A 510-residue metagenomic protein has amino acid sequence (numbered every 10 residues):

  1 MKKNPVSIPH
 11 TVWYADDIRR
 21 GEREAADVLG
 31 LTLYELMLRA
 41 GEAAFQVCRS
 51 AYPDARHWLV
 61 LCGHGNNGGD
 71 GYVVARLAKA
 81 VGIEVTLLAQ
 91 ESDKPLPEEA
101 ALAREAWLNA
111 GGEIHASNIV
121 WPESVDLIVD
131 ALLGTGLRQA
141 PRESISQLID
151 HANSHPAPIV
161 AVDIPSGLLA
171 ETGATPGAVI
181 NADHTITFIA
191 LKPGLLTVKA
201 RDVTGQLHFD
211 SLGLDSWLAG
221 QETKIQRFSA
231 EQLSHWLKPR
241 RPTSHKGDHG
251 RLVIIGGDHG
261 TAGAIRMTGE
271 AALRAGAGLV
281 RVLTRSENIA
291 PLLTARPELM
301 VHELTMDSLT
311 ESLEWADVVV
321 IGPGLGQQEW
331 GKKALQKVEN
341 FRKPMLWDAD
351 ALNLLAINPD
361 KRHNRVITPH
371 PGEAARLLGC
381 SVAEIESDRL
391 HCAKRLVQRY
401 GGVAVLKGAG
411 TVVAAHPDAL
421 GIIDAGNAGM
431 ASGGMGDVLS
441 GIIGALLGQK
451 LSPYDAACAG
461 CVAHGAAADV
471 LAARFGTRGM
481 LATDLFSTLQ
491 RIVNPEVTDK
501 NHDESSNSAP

Functional and structural regions predicted by a protein language model:
M1-A89, P97, H184, L195-A349 (+3 more regions): Small-residue (G/A/S/T)-rich helix-start motifs and N-terminal tracts that mark the onset
V73-N153, A290-L304, T310-W315: N-terminal small/polar loop signature for handling phosphorylated ligands or for N-terminal nucleophile
R104, I145-S146, V179-A182, L335 (+1 more regions): Amphipathic alpha-helical segments in well-structured domains
R104-N109, A178-V179, K199-D202, L396: Short, conserved catalytic or adaptor-binding loops enriched in Gly and charged residues
D126-L127, L132-T223: Internal gly/pro-rich beta-alpha loop/helix module that stabilizes soluble enzyme cofactors or their anionic handles
